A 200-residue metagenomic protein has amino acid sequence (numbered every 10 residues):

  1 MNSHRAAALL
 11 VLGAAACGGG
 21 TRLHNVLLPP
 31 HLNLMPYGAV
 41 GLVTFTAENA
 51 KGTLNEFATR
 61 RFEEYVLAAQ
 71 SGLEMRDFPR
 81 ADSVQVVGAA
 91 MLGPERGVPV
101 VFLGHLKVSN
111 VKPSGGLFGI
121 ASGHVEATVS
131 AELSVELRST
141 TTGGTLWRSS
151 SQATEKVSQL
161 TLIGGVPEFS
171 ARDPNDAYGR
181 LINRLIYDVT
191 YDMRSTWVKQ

Functional and structural regions predicted by a protein language model:
M1-C17: Sec-dependent bacterial lipoprotein signal peptides
A8, C17-L28, F78-Q85: Generic detector of solvent-exposed, compositionally biased contiguous segments
G13, G41, A121: Conserved Rossmann-like nucleotide-binding pocket used by diverse enzymes that bind dinucleotide cofactors
C17-G38, V125-Q200: C-terminal/domain-edge helix-coil "capping" segments
P36-N110, E136-T140, G144-R148, R184 (+2 more regions): N-terminal segment of the mature soluble domain
Y65, P113-S114, E168-S170: Hydrophobic alpha-helical membrane segments
Q85-A90, G115-S122: N-terminal post-signal-peptidase region of extra-cytosolic proteins
V108-G115, K156: Short regulatory "switch" loops immediately downstream of catalytic or recognition motifs within protein catalytic
